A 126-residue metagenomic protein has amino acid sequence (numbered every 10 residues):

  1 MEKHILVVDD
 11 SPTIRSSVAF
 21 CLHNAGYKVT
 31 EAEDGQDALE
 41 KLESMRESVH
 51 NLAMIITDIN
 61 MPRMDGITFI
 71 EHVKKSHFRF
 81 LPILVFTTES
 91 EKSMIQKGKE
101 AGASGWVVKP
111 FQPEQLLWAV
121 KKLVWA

Functional and structural regions predicted by a protein language model:
S16-N24: Charged docking surfaces used in two-component/phosphorelay signaling
E33-D37, D65-T68: Acidic catalytic/metal-coordinating carboxylates
E40, I67-R79: Short amphipathic alpha-helix used as the core "switch/output" element in two-component signaling
R46-I56: Active-site beta3 strand of CheY-like receiver
M61: Receiver (REC) domain active-site loop signature in two-component systems and cognate sites in sensor histidine kinases
T68, S90-G105, Q115-W118: Alpha4 helix (beta4-alpha4-beta5 surface) of REC/receiver domains from two-component response regulators
K109: A Lys-centered signature of the CheY-like receiver
